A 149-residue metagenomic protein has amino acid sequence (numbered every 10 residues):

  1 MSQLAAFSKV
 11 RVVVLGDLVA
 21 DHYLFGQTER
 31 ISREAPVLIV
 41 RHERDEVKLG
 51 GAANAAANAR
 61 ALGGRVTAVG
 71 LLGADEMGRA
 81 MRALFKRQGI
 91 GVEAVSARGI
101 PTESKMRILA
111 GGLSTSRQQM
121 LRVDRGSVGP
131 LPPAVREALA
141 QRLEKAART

Functional and structural regions predicted by a protein language model:
M1-E29, E43-T149: Ribokinase/PfkB-type carbohydrate-kinase core domain
R30-A35: Flexible glycine/proline-rich, aromatic-decorated loop/lid segments
P36-E43: Divalent-cation-assisted or electrostatically stabilized phosphate/pyrophosphate-binding catalytic cores
